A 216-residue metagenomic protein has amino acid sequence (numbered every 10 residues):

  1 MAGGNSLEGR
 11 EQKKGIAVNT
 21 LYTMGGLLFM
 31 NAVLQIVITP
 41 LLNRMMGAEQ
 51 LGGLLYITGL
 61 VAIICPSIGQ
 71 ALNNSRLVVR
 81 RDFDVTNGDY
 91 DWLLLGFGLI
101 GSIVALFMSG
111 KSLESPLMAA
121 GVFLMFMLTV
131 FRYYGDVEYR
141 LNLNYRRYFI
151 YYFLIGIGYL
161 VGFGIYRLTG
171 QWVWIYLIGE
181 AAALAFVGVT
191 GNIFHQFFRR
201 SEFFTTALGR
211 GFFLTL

Functional and structural regions predicted by a protein language model:
M1-E11: Short, intrinsically disordered terminal tails adjacent to the first/last structured region
G3, K14-Q70, F213-L216: Signature of the first transmembrane helix
G9-I16, L42-Q50, V61-L94, R140-Y145: Transmembrane-helix boundary and interhelical linker motifs in polytopic inner-membrane proteins
T20-A32, G88-W92, F123-F126, E138-G164: Alpha-helical transmembrane segments of multi-pass membrane transporters/permeases
I38-T39, N73-L77, Y133-R140, G162-F163: Interfacial helix-capping/hinge residues at the ends of transmembrane alpha-helices
R44-I57, R81-L94, L99-L124, L168-L177: Membrane-interface helix-capping segments at transmembrane helix termini in multi-pass transporters
A62-I64, L95-F107, S112-G135, F149 (+4 more regions): Alpha-helical transmembrane segments of multi-pass membrane proteins
A120-F123, F149-Q196: Hydrophobic alpha-helical transmembrane segments
